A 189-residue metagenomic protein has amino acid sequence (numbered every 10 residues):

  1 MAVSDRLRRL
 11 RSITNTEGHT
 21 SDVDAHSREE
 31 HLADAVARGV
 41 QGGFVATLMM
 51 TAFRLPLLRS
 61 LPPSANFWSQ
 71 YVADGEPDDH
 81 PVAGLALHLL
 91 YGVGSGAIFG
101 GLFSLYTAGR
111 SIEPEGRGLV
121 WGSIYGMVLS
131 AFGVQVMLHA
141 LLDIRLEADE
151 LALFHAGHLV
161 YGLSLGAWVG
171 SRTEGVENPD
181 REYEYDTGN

Functional and structural regions predicted by a protein language model:
M1-A46, F53, R59, R110-E115 (+2 more regions): Haloarchaeal acidic low-complexity proteome signature biased toward cell-envelope/secretome components but also
G42, A46-R54, S95, F99 (+6 more regions): Alpha-helical transmembrane segments of multipass membrane proteins
R59-P77: Membrane-interface interhelical connector segments
D74-V93: Interfacial helix-start motif at the membrane-water boundary
L105-V128: Internal alpha-helical transmembrane segments of multi-pass membrane proteins
A131-D143: Transmembrane alpha-helical segments of integral membrane proteins
R145-F154: Non-cytosolic membrane-interface motifs at loop->transmembrane helix junctions
